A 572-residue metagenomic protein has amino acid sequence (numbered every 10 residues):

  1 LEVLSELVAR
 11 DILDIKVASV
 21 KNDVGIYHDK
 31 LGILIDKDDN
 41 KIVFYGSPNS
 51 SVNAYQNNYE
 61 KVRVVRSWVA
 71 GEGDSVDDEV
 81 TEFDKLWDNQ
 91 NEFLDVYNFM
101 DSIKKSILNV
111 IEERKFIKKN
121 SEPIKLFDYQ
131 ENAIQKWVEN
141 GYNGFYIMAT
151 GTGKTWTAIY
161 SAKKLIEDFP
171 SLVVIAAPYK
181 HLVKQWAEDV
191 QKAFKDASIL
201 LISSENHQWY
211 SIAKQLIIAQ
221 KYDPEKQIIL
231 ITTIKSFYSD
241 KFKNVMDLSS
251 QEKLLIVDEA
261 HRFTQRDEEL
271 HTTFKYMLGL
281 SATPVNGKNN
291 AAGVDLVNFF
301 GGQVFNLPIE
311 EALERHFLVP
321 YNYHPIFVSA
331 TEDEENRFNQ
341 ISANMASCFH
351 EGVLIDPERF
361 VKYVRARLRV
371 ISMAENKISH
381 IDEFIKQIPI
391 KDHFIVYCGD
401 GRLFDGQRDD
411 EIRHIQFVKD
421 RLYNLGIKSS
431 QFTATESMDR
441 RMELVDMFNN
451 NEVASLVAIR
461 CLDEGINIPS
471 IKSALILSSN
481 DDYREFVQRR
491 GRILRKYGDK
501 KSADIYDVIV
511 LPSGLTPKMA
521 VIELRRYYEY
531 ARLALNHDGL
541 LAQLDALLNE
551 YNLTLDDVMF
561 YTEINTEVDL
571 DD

Functional and structural regions predicted by a protein language model:
L1, K288-V294, R402-R413, G514-E523: Short, flexible/disordered intra-domain loops and linkers
L1-N132: PLD/PLD-like phosphodiesterase catalytic module centered on the HKD motif
Y45, V457-I459, E464-S479, E485-F486 (+1 more regions): A short beta-strand element within the Helicase C-terminal
D77-V96, I103, I309-V319, R484-V487 (+1 more regions): A conserved SF2-helicase RecA2
E112-K275, A291, C348-I355, K362-A366 (+8 more regions): SF2 helicase/translocase NTPase motor core, specifically the RecA-like lobe 1 inter-motif segment between Walker
R262-Y321: Post-DEXD/H (motif II) to motif III coupling segment of the RecA-like Helicase ATP-binding lobe
A282, N289, Y323-N339, I476-K518: SF2 helicase/translocase ATPase core recognition
G302-P389: Conserved interdomain linker/interface between the two RecA-like ATPase lobes of SF2 helicase motors
